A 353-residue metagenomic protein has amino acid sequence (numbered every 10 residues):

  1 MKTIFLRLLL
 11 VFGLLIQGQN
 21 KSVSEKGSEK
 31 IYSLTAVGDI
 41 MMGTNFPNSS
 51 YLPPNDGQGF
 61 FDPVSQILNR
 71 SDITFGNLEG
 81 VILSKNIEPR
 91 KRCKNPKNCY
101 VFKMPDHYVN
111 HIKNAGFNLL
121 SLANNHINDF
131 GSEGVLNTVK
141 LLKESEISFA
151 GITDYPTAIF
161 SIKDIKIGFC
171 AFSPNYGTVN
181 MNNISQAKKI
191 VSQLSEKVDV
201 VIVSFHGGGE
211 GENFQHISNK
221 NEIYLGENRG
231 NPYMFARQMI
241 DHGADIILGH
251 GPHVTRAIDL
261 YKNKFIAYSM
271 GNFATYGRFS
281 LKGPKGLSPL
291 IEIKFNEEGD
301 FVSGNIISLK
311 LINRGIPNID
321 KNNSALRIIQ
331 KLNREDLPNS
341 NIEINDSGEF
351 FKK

Functional and structural regions predicted by a protein language model:
M1-S22: Bacterial Sec-dependent N-terminal signal peptides
Q19-K353: Acidic, metal/ion-coordinating pockets
